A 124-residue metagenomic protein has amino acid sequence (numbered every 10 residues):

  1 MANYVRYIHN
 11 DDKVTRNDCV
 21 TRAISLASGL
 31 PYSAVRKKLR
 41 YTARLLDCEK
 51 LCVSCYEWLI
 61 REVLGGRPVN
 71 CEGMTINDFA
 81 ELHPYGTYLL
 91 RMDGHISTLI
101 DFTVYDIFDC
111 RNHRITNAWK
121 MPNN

Functional and structural regions predicted by a protein language model:
M1-G65: Active-site nucleophile-adjacent alpha helix/oxyanion-hole segment immediately C-terminal to the catalytic cysteine
A2-V5, D101, N112: Low-complexity, intrinsically disordered short peptide segments enriched in small/polar/basic residues
V14, T21, D109-I115: Low-complexity, compositionally biased segments
V35, L39, C110-R111, A118-W119: Alpha-helix boundary/interfacial micro-motifs
A43-G94, I100-D109, T116: Conserved active-site-adjacent core of cysteine acyl-enzyme catalytic domains
T116-N124: Charged phosphate-binding loop/patch that engages nucleotide di/tri-phosphates or the phosphate backbone of nucleic
